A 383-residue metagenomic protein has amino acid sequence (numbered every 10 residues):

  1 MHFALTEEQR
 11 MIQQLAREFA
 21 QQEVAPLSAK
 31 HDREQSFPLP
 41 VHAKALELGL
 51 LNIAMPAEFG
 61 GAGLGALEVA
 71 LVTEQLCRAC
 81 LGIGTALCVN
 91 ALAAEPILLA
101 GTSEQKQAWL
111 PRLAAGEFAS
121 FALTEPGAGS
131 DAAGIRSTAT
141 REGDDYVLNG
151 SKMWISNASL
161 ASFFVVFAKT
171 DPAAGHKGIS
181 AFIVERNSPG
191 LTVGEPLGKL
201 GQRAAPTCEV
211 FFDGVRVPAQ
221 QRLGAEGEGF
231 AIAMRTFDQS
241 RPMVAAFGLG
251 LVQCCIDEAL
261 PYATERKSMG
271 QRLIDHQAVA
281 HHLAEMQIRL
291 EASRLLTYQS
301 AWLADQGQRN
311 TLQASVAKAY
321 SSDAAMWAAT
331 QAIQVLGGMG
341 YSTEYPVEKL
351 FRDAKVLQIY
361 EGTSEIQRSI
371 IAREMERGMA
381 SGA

Functional and structural regions predicted by a protein language model:
M1-A79, I83-G84, C88, A100-Q105 (+6 more regions): Alpha-helical interface subdomain recognition
G49, T73-C77, A168, V184-P189 (+1 more regions): Short Ser/Thr-interspersed hydrophobic loop/turn segments at strand-loop and sheet-helix junctions that line or gate
L64-G65, D131-A133, N157-A161, G175-G178 (+2 more regions): Short glycine/proline-enriched turns and hinge-like loops at secondary-structure junctions
L87, G127-S130, W154-N157, D171-A173 (+1 more regions): Short Gly/Pro-enriched turn/cap motifs at secondary-structure boundaries
L98-G101, T140, V166-T170, I183-R186 (+3 more regions): Short beta-strand-to-turn element immediately C-terminal to the catalytic PLP-Schiff-base lysine in fold type I
A115-T124: A short, Trp-centered hydrophobic/proline-enriched beta-strand micro-motif
G134-R136, N187-R216: Flexible, small-/acidic-enriched active-site or ligand-binding loops
D145, N149-V193: A short core secondary-structure module
